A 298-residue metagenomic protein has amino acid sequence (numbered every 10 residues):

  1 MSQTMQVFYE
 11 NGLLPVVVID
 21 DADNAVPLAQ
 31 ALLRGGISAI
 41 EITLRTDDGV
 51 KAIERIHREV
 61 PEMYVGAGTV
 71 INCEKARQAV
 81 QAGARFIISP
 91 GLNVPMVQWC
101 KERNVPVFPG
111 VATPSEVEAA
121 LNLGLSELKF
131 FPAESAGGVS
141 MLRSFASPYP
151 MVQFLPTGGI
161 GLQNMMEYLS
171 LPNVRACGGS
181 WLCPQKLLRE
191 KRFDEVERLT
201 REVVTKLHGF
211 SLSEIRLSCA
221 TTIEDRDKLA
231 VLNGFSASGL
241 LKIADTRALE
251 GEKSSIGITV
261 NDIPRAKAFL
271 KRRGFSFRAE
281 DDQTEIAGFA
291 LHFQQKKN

Functional and structural regions predicted by a protein language model:
M1-E74, Q78-A82, E102, L162-Q163 (+1 more regions): Conserved N-terminal beta1-alpha1 strand-loop-helix module at the mouth
T4-V18, V204-K228, S238-G239, G251-I258: N-terminal beta-strand motif that seeds the catalytic metal site of vicinal oxygen chelate
V16-V18, A39-T46, M63-I71, A84-L92 (+4 more regions): Catalytic beta/alpha-barrel core
L28, N72-A82, S115-L123, S140 (+2 more regions): Catalytic cores of alpha/beta
L28, R45-D47, F210-A248, R265-R278 (+1 more regions): Core segments of cupin and vicinal oxygen chelate
A31-L32, I56, A79, C100 (+5 more regions): Generic structural signal for hydrophobic
L33-S38, E59-M63, Q81-I87, E102-F108 (+3 more regions): Glycine-enriched alpha-helix->loop->beta-strand junction motifs that scaffold or abut catalytic
P90-M96, K129-V139, N173-E195: Glycine-rich phosphate-binding active-site loops on the catalytic face of alpha/beta enzymes
